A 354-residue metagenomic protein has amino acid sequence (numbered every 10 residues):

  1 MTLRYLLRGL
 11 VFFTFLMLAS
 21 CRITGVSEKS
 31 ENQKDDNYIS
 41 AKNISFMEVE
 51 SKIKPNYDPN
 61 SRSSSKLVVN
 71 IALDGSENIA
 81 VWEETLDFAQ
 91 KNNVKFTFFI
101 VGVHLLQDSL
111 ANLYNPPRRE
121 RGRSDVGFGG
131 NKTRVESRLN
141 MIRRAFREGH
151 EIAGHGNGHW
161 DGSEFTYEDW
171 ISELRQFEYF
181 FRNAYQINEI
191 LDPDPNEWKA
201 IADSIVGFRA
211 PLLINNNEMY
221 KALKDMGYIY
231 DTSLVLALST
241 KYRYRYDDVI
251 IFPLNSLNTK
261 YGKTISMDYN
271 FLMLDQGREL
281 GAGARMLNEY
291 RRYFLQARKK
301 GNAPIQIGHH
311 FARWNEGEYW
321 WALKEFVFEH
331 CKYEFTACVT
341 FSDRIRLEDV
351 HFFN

Functional and structural regions predicted by a protein language model:
M1-L10: Bacterial N-terminal signal peptides that target proteins for export
I39, N43-P59, Y230-L236, Y242 (+1 more regions): C-terminal domain-boundary segment and adjacent tail
I39-E151, E189-L212, N216-M219, A237 (+1 more regions): Active-site beta->alpha N-cap acidic-glycine motif
S65-V69, K91-T97, F146-I152, A202-I205 (+4 more regions): Loop/turn elements at helix/coil->beta-strand transitions in domains of secreted/extracellular proteins
W82, L86, R138-R143, I171-F181 (+3 more regions): Generic structural signal for well-ordered alpha-helices, preferentially at hydrophobic/aromatic core positions
K95, E151, Y167-N216, Y293-H309: CE4/NodB-like, metal-dependent polysaccharide N-deacetylase domain that modifies extracellular/periplasmic N-acetylated
N115-D125, G129-G130, D194-A303, V350-F353: Active-site-adjacent pocket scaffolds in enzyme catalytic domains
